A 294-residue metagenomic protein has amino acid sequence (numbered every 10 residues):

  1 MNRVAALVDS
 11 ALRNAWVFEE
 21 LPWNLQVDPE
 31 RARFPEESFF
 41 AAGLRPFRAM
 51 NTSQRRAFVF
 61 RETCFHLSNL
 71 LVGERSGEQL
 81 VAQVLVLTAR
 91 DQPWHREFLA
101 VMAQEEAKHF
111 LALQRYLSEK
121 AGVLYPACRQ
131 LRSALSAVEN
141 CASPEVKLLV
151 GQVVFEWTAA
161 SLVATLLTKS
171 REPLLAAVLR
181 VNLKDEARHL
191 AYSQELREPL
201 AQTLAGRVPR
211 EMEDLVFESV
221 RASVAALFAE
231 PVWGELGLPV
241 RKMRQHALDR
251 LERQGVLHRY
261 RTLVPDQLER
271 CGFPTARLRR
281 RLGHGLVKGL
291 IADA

Functional and structural regions predicted by a protein language model:
M1-R96, S118-P126, Q130, A142 (+2 more regions): Terminal targeting/low-complexity segments that flank the catalytic cores of oxidoreductases
Q26-D28, R33, R48, T52 (+5 more regions): Broad hydrophobic/π-residue packing in well-ordered secondary structure
L70-E78, L99-L117, L149-A160, N182-R197: Alpha-helical transition-metal enzyme core signature, strongest for iron centers
A82-V86, A164-L167, R180, E198: Amphipathic alpha-helical segments within well-ordered protein domains
P93, E97, P173-A177, A191: Short, solvent-exposed positions on alpha-helices
R115-K184, E211-A222: Active-site-proximal alpha-helical scaffolds that flank and shape metal-associated catalytic sites
R171, Y192-R210: Soluble, non-transmembrane catalytic domains of enzymes that act on hydrophobic metabolites at membranes
